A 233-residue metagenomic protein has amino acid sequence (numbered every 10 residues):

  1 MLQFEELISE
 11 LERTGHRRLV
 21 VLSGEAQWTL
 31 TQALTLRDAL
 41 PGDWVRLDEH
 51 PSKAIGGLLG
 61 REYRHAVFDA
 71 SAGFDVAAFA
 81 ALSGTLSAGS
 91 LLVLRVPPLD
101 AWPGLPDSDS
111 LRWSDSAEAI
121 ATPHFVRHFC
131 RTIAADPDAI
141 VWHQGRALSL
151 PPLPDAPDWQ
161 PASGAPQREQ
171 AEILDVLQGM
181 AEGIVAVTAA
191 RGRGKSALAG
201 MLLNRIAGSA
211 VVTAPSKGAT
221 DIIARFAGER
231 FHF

Functional and structural regions predicted by a protein language model:
M1-H16, R193: Short N-terminal or domain-adjacent regulatory/targeting segments
M1-I8, P161-G183: N-terminal pre-P-loop "Q-motif" helix
E12-R13, D48-E62, S209-F233: Conserved P-loop NTPase motor core of helicases/translocases
R18-E25, T35-D48, T188-A189, A199 (+2 more regions): Conserved RecA-like ASCE P-loop NTPase motor core of nucleic-acid helicases/translocases
V21, H65-D69, V93, A186 (+1 more regions): Structural motif
T29-L30, K195-S196: Conserved lysine of the Walker
G57-P152: N-terminal accessory nucleic-acid engagement/regulatory domains that precede and modulate ATP-driven motor cores
P151-S163: Conserved adenine-nucleotide phosphate-binding loops and their immediately adjacent elements
